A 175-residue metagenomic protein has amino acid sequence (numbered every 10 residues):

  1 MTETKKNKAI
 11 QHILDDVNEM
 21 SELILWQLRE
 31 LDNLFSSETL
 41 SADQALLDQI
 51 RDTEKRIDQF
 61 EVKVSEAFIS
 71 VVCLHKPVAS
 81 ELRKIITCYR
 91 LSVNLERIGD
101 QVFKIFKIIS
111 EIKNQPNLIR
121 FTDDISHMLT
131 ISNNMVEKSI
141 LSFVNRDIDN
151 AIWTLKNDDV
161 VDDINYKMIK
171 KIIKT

Functional and structural regions predicted by a protein language model:
M1-T175: Cytosolic, long alpha-helical scaffolding segments
